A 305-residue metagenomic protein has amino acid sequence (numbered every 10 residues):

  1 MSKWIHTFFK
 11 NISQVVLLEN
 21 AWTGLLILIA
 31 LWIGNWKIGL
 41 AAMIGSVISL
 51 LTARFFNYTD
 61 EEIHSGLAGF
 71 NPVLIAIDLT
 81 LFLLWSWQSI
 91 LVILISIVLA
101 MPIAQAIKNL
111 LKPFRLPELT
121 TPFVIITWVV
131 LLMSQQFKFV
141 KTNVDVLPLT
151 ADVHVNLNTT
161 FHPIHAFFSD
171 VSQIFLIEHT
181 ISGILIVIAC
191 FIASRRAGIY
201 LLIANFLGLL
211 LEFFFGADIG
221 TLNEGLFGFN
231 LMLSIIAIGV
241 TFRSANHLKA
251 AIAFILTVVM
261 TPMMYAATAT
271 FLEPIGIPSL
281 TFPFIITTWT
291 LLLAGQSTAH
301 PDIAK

Functional and structural regions predicted by a protein language model:
M1-Y58, D170-I177, G183-A193, E212 (+5 more regions): N-terminal signal-anchor module of multipass membrane proteins
L26-W32, H64, L74-F82, L185-A189 (+1 more regions): Generic transmembrane alpha-helix signature in multi-pass membrane proteins, especially transporters/channels
A30, A41-S49, A53, N57 (+18 more regions): Alpha-helical transmembrane segments in multi-pass membrane proteins
L31-I44, L83-S96, F167-H179, I219-N230: Structural signature of hydrophobic alpha-helical transmembrane segments
G34-G39, F55-L67, W85-I90, A106-P117 (+2 more regions): Membrane-helix interface "capping/anchor" motifs
T59-L74, R115-P117, G198-I199, I203 (+2 more regions): Short, non-helical or kinked segments that cap or interrupt transmembrane helices
E118-H179: Long hydrophobic alpha-helical segments that form multi-pass transmembrane helix bundles in integral membrane proteins
A217-L226, S234-K249: Hydrophobic alpha-helical bundle architecture
